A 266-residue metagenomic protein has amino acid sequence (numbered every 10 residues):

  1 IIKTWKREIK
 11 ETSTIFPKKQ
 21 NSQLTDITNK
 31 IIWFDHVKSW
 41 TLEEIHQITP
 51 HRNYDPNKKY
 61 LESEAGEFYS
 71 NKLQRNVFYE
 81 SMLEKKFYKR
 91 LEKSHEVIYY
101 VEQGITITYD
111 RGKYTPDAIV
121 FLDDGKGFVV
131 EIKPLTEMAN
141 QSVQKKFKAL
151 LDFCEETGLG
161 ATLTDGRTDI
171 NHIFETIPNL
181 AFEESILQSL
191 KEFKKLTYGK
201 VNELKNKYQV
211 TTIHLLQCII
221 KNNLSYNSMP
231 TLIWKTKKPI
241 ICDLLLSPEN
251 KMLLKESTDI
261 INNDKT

Functional and structural regions predicted by a protein language model:
I1-T266: Electrostatic, structured charged patches in enzyme active sites and in nucleic-acid/phosphate-binding
